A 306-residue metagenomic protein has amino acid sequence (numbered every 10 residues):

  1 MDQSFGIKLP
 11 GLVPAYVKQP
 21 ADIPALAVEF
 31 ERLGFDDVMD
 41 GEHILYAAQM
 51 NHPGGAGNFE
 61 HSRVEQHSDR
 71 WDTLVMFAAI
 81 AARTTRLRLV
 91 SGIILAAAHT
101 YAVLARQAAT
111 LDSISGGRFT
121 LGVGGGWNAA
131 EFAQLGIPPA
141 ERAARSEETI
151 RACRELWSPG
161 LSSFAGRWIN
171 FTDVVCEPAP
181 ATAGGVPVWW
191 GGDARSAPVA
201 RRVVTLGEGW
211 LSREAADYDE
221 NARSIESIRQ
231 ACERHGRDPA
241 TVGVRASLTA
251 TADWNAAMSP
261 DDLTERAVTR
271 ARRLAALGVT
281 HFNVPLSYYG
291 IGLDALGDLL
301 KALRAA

Functional and structural regions predicted by a protein language model:
M1-A306: Active-site-adjacent structural elements that line small-molecule/cofactor binding pockets in enzymes
